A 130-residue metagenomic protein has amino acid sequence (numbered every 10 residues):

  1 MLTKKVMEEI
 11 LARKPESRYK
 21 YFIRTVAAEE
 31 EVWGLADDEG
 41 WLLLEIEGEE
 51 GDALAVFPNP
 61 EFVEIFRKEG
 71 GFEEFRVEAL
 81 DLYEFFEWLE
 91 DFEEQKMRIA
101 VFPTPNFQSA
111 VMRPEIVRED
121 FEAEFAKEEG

Functional and structural regions predicted by a protein language model:
M1-G130: Conserved NAD+-utilizing ADP-ribose enzyme module
